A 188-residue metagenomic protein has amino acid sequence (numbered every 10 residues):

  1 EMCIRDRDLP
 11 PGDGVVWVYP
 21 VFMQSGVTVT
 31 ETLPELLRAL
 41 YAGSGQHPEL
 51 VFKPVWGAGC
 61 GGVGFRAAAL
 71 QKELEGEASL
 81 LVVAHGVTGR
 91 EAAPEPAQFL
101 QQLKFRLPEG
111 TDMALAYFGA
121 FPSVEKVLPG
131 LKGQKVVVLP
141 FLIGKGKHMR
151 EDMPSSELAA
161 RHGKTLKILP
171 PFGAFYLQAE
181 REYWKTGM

Functional and structural regions predicted by a protein language model:
E1, R5-M188: Extended amphipathic ligand-handling, pore-lining, and cofactor/metal-binding catalytic surfaces
